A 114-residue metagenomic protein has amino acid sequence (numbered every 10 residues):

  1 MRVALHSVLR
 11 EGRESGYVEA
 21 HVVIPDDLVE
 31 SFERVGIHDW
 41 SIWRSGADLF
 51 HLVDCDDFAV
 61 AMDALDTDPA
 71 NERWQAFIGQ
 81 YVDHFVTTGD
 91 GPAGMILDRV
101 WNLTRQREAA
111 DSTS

Functional and structural regions predicted by a protein language model:
M1, V29, G89-P92: Short, functionally important structural connectors and interaction interfaces within domains
V3-V8: Active-site-flanking beta-strand signature of metal-NTP-handling nucleotidyl enzymes and homologous cyclase-like
R13-I37: Short amphipathic alpha-helical segments
S15-Y17, L52, A61-D63: Short acidic, gly/pro-rich beta-turn/loop elements at beta-sheet edges and active-site/ligand-binding grooves
V29-F50, D54-A59: Short, glycine- and small/hydrophobic-rich beta-strand elements in well-ordered beta-sheets
V35-H38, C55-A93: An amphipathic, aromatic/His-enriched active-site/gating alpha helix that lines ligand/cofactor pockets
R44-A47, Q75-S114: Glycine-rich beta-strand-turn "strand-cap" elements at beta-sheet edges
